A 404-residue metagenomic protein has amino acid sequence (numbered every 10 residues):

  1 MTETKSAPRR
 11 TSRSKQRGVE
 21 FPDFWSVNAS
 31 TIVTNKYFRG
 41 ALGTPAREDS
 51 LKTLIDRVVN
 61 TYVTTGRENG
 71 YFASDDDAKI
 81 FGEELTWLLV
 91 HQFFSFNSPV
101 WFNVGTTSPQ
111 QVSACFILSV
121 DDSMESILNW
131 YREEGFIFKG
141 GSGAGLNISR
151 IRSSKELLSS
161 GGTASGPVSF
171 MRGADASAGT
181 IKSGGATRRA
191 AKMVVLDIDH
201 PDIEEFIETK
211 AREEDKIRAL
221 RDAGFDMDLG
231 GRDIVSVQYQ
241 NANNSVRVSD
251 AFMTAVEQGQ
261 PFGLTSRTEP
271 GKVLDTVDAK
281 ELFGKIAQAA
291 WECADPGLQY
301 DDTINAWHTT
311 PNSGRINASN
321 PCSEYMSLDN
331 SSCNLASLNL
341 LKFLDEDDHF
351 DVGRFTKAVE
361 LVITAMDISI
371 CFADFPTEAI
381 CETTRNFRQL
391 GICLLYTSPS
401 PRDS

Functional and structural regions predicted by a protein language model:
M1-R402: Extended catalytic cores of very large enzyme megasubunits
